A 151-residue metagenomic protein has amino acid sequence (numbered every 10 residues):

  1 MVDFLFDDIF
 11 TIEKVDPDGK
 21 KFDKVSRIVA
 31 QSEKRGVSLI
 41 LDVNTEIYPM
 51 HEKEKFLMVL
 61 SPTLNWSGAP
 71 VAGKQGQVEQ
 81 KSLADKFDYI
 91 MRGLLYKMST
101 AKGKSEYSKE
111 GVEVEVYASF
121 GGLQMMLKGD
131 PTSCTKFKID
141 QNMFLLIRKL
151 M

Functional and structural regions predicted by a protein language model:
M1-L94, S99-V114, F120-M151: Mixed-charge, low-complexity intrinsically disordered regions
